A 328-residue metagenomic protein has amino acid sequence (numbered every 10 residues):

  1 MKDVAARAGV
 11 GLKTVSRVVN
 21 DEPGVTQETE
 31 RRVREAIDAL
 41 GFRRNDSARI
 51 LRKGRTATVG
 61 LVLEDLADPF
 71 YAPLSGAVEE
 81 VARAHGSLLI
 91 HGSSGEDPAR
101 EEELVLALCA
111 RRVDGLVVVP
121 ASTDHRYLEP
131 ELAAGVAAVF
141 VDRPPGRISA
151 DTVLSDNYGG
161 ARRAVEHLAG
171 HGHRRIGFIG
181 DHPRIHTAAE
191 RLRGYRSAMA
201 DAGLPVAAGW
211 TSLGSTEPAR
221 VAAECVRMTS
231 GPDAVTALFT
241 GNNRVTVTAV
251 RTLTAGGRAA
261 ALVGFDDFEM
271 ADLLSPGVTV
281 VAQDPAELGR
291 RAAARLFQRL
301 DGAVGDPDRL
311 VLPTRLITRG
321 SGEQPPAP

Functional and structural regions predicted by a protein language model:
M1, L12, E30, A48 (+12 more regions): A general structural signal for well-ordered alpha-helical segments in protein cores
M1-A57, E323-A327: N-terminal helix-turn-helix DNA-binding module of bacterial transcription factors
D3, D21, D97, D156-N157 (+1 more regions): Acidic/polar helix N-cap motif
R7, L12-R17, L51-A67, H167 (+1 more regions): Short beta-strand segments enriched in small/hydrophobic residues
R17, E30, R112, R191-L192 (+1 more regions): Short, cationic motifs built from Arg/Lys/His that form the positively charged side of catalytic pockets
V19-E22, L66-A67, E96, T123 (+4 more regions): Short, glycine/serine-rich, charged loops/turns that create anion-binding and catalytic segments at active sites
A39, E80-H85, A133-F140, P144-P328: Bacterial carbohydrate/catabolite-sensing allosteric modules
G54, T58-E166, G170, C225-A234: Alpha-helical recognition/docking segments in bacterial nutrient-uptake and carbohydrate-utilization systems
